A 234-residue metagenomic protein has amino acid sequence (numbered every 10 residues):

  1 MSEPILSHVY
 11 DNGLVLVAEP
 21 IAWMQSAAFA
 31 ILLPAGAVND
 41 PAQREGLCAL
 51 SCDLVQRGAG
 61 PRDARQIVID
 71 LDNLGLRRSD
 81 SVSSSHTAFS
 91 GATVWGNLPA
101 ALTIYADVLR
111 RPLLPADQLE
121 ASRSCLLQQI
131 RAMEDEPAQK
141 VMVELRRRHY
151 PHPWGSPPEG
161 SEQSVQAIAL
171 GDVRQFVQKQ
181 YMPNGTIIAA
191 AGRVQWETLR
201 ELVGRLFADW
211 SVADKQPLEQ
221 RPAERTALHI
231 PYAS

Functional and structural regions predicted by a protein language model:
E3, V9, P20, Q66-P222 (+1 more regions): Charge-rich, well-structured scaffold segments of protease-associated domains
A22-L71, Y181: Active/ligand-binding-proximal structured segments within catalytic/core domains that scaffold catalytic residues
S234: Non-cysteine beta-strand/loop elements that form the S-adenosyl-L-methionine
